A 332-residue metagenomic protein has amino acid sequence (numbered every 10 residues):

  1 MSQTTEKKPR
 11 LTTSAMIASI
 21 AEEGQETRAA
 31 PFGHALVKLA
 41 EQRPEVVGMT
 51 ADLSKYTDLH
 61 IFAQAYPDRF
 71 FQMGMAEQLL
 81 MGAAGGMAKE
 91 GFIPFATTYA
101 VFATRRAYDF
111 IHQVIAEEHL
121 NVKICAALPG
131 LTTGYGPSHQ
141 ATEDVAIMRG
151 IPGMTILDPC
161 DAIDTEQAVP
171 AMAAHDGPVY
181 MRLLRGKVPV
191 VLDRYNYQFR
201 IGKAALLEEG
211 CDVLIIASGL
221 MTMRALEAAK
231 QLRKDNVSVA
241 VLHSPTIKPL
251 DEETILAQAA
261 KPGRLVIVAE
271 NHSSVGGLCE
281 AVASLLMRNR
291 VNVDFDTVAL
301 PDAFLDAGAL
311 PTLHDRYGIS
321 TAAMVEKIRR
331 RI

Functional and structural regions predicted by a protein language model:
S2-R182, K187-V188: Thiamine diphosphate
S2-T5, Q42-E45, K55-Q64, L131-T133 (+1 more regions): Thiamine diphosphate
